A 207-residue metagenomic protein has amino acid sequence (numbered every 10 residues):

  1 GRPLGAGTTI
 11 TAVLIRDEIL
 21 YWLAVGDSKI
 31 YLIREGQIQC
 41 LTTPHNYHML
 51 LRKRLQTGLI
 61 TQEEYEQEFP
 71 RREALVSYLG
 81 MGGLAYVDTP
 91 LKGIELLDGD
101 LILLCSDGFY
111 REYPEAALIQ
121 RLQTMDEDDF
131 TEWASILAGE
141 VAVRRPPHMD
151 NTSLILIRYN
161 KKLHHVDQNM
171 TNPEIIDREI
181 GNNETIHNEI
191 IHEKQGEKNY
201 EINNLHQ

Functional and structural regions predicted by a protein language model:
R2-G26, Y31-L97, D150-L156: "…together with the soluble PPM/PP2C metallo-phosphatase catalytic core" -> "…together with the soluble PPM/PP2C
E66, E73, S77-C105, F109-Q207: C-terminal catalytic subdomain
